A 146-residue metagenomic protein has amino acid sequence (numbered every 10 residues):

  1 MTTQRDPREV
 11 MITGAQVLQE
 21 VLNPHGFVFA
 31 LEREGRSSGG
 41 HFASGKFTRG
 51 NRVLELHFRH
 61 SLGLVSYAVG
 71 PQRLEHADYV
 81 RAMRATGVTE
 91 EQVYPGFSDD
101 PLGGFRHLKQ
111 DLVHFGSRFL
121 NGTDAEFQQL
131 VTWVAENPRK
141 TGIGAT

Functional and structural regions predicted by a protein language model:
M1-Q19, F29-T146: Intrinsically disordered, low-complexity regulatory regions enriched in serine/threonine/proline and acidic residues
P24: Extended, Lys/Arg-enriched charged tracts that mediate electrostatic binding to polyanionic substrates
